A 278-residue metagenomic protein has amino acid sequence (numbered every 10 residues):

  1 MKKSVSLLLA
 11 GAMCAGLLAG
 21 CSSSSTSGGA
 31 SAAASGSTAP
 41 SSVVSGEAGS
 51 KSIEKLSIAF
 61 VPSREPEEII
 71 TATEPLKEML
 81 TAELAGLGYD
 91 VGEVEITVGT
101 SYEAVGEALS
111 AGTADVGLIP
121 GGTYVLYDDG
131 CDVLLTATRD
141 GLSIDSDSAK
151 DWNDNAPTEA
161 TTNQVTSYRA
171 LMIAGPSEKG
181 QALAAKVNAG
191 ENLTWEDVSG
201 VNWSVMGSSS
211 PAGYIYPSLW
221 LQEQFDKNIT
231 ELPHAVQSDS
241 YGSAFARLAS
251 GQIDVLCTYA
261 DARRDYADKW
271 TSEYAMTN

Functional and structural regions predicted by a protein language model:
K3-S24: Sec-dependent N-terminal signal peptides of Gram-positive bacterial secreted proteins and lipoproteins
L18-S37: Bacterial lipoprotein signal-peptidase II cleavage site
A39, E54, L126-T161, N228 (+1 more regions): Ligand-binding "clamshell"
P40-V43, K51-I69, V94-V98, G200-V205: Short, well-ordered beta-strand elements
G46, K55-I58, E65-G92, L219: Short, polar/charged alpha-helical segment
Y89, E95-G117, V125-G130, S240-W270: Short helices/loops that flank or line small-molecule/ion binding pockets
T138-S210: A conserved helix-loop-strand patch within extracytoplasmic ligand-binding domains of the periplasmic binding
E191, S199-N278: Pocket-lining segment of extracytoplasmic ligand-binding domains
